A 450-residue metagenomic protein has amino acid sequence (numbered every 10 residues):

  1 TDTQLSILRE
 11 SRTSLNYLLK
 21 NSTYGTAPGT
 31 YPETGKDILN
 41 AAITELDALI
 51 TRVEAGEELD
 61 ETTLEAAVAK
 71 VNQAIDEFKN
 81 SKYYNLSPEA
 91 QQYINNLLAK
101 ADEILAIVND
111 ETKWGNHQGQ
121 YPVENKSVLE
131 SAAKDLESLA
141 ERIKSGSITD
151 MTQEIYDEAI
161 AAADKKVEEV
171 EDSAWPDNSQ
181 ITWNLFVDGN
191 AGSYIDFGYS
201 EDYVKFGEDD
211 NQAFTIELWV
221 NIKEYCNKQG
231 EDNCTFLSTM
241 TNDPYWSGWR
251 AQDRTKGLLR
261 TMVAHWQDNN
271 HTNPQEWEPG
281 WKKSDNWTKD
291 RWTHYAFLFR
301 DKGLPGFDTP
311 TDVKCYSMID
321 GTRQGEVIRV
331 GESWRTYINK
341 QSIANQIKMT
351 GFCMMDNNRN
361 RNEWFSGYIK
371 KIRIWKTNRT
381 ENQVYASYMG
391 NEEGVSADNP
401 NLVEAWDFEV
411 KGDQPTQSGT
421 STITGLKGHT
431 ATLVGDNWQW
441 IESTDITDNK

Functional and structural regions predicted by a protein language model:
T1-P176: Beta-rich interaction/scaffold domains
D172-A191, I328, W334, Y388-K450: Extracytoplasmic low-complexity segments
N178-T182, F186-H265, F307-D308, N378-V384: Extracellular glycan-recognition modules
Y199-I216, K283-T293, N362-Y368, A397-N399: Extracellular/lumenal carbohydrate-interaction signature centered on repeated Trp-anchored short motifs
F214-E224, N362-G390, E404-G412: Extracellular, beta-strand-rich glycan-interacting domains
M262-H294, K302-G306: Short, aromatic/His-centered strand-loop micro-motif at the edge of beta-sheets
D312, Y316-I347: Short, solvent-exposed beta-strand-to-loop segments that form ligand-recognition rims of beta-rich domains
K340-K370, R379-E392, D445-I446: Extracellular glycan-interaction patches encoded by glycine-rich segments
